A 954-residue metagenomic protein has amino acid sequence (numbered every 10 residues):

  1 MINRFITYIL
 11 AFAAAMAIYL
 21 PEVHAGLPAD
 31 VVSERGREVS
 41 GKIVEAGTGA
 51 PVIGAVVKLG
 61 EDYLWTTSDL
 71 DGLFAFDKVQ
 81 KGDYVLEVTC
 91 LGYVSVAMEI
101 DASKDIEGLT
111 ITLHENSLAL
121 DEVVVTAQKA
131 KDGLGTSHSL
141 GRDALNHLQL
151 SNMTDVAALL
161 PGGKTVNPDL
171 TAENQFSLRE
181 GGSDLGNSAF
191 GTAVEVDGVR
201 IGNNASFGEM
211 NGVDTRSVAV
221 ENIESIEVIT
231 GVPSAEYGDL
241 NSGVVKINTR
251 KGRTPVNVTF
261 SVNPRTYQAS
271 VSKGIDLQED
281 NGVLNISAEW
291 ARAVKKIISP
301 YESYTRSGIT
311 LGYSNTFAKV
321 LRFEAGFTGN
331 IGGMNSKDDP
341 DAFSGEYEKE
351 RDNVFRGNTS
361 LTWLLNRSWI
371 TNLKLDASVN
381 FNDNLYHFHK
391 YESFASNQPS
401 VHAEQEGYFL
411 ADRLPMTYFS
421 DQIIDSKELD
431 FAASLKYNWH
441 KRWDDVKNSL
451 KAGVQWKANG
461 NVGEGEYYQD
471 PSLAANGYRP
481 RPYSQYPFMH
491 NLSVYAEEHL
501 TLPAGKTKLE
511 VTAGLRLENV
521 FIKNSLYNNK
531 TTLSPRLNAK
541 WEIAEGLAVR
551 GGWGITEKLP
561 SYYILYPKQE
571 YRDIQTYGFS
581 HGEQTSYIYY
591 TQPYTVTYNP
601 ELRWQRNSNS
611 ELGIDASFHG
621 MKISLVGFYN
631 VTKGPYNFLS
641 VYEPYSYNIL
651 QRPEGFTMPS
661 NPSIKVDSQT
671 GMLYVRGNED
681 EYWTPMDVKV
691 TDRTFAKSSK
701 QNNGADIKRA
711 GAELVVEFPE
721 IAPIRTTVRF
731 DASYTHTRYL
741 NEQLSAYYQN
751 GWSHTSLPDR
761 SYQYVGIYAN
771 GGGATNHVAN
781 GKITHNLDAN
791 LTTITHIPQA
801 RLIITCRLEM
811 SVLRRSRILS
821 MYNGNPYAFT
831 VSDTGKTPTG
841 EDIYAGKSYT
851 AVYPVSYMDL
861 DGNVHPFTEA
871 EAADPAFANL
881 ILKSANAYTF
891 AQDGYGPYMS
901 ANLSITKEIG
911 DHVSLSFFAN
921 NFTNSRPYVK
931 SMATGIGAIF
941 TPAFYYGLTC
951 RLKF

Functional and structural regions predicted by a protein language model:
L27-G36, K42-T48, A55-K58, T89-Y93 (+1 more regions): Short, acidic, small-residue-rich periplasmic hinge/interaction motif at the N-terminus of Gram-negative outer-membrane
D77, V199-I229: Short acidic/polar hinge/loop motifs at secondary-structure boundaries that mediate gating or recognition
L109-I111, T215-N257: A beta-strand signature from Gram-negative outer-membrane beta-barrel systems, especially the internal plug domain
T154, A158-R200: Extracytoplasmic beta-strand/coil segments of soluble accessory domains associated with Gram-negative outer-membrane
S261-R292, S299-N380: Transmembrane beta-barrel wall of Gram-negative outer-membrane proteins
T316-G332, E350-L526, E542: Face-selective signature of the C-terminal outer-membrane beta-barrel domain
V631-G634, F638, Y642, E809-A885 (+2 more regions): C-terminal beta-signal and adjacent terminal beta-strands/loops of Gram-negative outer-membrane beta-barrel proteins
P653-M821: Gram-negative outer-membrane beta-barrel transporters
